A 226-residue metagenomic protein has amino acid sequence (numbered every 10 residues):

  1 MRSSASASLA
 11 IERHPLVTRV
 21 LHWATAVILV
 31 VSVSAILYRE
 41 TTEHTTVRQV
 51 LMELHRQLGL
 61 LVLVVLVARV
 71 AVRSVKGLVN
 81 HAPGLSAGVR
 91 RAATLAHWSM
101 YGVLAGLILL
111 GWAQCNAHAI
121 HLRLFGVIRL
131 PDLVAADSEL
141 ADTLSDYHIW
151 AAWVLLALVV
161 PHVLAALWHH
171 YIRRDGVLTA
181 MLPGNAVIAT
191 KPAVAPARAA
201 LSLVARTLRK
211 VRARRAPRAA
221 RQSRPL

Functional and structural regions predicted by a protein language model:
M1-L226: Membrane-embedded alpha-helical bundles that constitute the cytochrome b-like, heme-associated redox core of multi-pass
